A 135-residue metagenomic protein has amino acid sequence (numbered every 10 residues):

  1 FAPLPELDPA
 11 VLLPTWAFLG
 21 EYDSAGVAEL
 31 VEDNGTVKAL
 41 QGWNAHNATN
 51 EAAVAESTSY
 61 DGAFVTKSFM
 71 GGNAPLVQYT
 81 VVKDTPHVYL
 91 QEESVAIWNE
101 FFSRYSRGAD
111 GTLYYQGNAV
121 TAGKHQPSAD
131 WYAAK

Functional and structural regions predicted by a protein language model:
F1-A74, K83-V88: The feature captures the conserved acid-bearing segment of alpha/beta-hydrolase catalytic domains
Y79-V81: Conserved beta-strand scaffold positions in the cores of enzyme catalytic domains, especially in NTP/NDP-utilizing
E93-K135: Catalytic active-site module of serine/aspartate enzymes centered on a nucleophile-bearing elbow/loop
